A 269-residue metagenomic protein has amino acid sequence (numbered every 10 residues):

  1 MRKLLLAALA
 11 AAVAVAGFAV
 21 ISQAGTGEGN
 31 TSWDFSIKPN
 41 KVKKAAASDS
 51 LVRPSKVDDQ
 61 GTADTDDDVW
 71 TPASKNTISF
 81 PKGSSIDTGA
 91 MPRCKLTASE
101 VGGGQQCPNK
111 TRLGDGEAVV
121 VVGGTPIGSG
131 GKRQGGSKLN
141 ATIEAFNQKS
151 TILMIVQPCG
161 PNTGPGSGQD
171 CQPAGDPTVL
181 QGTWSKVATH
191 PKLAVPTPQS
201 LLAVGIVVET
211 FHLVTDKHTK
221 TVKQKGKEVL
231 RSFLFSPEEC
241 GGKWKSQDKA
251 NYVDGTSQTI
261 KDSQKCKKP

Functional and structural regions predicted by a protein language model:
M1-L4, L9: Positively charged n-region of N-terminal signal peptides that target proteins for export
A8-G17: Bacterial N-terminal signal peptides
G17, A24-P269: Ser/Thr/Pro/Gly-rich, low-complexity intrinsically disordered stalk/linker tracts of secreted and surface-exposed
